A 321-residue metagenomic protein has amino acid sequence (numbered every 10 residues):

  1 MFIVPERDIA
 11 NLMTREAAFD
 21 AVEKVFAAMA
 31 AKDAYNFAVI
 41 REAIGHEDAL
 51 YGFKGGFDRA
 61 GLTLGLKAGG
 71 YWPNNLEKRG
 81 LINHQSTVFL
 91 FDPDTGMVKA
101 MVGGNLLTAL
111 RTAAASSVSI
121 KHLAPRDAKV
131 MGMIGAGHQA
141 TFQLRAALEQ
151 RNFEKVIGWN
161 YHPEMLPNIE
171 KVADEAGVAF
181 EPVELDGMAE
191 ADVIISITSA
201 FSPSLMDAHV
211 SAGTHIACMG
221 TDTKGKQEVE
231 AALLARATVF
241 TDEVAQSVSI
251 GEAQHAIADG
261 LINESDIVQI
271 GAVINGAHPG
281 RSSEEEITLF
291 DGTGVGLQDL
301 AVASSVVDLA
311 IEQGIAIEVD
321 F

Functional and structural regions predicted by a protein language model:
M1-T108, S117, D127, L297-L300 (+2 more regions): N-terminal ligand-binding/catalytic initiation module
E6-I9, Q227-F321: Adenosine-phosphate binding glycine-rich loop
L123-V130, N152, S211-A212: Short helix-loop-beta connector
A136-G137: Glycine-rich Rossmann-fold phosphate-binding loop(s) that bind the pyrophosphate of adenine dinucleotide cofactors
A140-T141: N-terminal Rossmann-fold NAD(P) dinucleotide-binding loop
E149-A173: NAD(P)-binding Rossmann-fold cofactor-contacting core
G177-A191, L205-A208: Short acidic low-complexity segments
V193, A200-H215, V229-A231: Rossmann-fold NAD(P) dinucleotide-binding segment
